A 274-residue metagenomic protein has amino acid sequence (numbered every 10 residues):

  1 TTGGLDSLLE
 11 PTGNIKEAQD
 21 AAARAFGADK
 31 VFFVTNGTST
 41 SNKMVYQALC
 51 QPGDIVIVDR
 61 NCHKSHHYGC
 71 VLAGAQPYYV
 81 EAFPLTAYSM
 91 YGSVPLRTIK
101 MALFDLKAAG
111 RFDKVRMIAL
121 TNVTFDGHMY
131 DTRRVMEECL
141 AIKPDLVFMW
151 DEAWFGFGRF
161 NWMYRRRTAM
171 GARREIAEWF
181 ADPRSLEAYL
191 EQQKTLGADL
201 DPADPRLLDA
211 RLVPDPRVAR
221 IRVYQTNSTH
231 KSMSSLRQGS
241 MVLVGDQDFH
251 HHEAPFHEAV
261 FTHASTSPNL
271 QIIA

Functional and structural regions predicted by a protein language model:
T1-T40: Conserved N-terminal alpha-helix of the aminotransferase class I/II PLP-enzyme fold
T40-Q51, I55-A274: Conserved PLP-enzyme active-site core in the AAT-like
